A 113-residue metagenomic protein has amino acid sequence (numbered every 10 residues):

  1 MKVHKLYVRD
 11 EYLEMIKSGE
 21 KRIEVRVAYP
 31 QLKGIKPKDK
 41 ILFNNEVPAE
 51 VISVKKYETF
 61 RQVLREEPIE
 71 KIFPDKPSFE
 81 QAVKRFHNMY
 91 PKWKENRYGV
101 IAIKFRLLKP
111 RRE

Functional and structural regions predicted by a protein language model:
M1-I35: Compositionally biased, charged N-terminal/linker segments
G34, F60-R61, R112: Intrinsically disordered, low-complexity acidic/polar segments
V47-Y57: Short beta-strand-centered aromatic/proline hotspots
K55-E70: Short, solvent-exposed secondary-structure boundary/capping segments
I69-E113: Glycine- and charge-enriched low-complexity intrinsically disordered segments
